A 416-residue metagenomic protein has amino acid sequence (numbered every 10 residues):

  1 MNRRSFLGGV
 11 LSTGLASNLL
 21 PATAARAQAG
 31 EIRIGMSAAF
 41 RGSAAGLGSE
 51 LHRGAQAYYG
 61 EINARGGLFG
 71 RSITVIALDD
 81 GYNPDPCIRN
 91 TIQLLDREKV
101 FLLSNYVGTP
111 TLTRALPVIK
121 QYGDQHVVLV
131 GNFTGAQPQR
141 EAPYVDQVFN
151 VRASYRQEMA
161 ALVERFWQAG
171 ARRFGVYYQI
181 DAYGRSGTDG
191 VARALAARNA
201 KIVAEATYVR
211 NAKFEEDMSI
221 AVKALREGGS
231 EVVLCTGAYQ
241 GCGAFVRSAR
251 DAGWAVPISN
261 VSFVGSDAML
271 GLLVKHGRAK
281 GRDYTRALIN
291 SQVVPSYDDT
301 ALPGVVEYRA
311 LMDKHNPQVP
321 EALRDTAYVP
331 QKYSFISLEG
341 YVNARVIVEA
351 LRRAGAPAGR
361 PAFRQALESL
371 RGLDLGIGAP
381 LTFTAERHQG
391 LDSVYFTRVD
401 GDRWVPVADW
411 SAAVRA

Functional and structural regions predicted by a protein language model:
M1-G14, N18: N-terminal secretory signal peptides and thylakoid transit peptides that target proteins across membranes
L20-A38: C-terminal segment of N-terminal export signals and the immediately downstream linker at the start of the mature
G35-Q56, L78-D85, V107-G108, Y177-R185 (+2 more regions): Extracytoplasmic "Venus flytrap"
M36, T74-A77, F101-N105, V127-N132 (+5 more regions): Structural recognition of the beta-strand scaffold that forms the well-ordered cores of secreted hydrolase catalytic
G46-R53, G66-Q139, V151, Y208-M218 (+1 more regions): Beta-alpha junction/loop-to-helix N-cap segments that form part of ligand/metal-binding clefts
D85-R89, Q137-P138, V145-G253, D299-P303: Extracellular/periplasmic Venus flytrap/periplasmic-binding protein
A249-G340, S411-A412: Extracellular/periplasmic periplasmic-binding protein-like sensory domains
P317-P406: Segments of small-molecule ligand-sensing domains
